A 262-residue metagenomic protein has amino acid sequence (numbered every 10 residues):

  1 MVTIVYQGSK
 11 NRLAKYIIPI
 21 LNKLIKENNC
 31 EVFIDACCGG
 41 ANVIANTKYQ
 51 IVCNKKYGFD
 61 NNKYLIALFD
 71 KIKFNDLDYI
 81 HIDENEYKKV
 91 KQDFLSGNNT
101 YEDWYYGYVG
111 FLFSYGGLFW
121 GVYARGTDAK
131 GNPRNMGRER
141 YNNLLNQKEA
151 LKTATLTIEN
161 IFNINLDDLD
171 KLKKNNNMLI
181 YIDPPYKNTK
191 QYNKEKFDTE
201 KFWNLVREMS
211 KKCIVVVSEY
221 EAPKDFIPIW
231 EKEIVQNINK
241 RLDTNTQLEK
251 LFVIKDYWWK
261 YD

Functional and structural regions predicted by a protein language model:
M1-A45: S-adenosyl-L-methionine
M1-Q7, N188-K196: Glycine-rich phosphate-binding "P-loop"
K10-I18, L166, T199-W203: Short, well-ordered alpha-helical scaffold segments within catalytic/effector domains
I17-I18, F33-T47, G58-K63, F111-Y115 (+3 more regions): Conserved proline-anchored active-site loop of SAM-dependent methyltransferases that bridges a beta-strand
N22-I25, L169-N176: Short amphipathic alpha-helix with an adjacent loop that forms part of the alpha/beta core around
N28-E31, C53-K55, N175-N177, K212: A general structural motif
Q50, N54-N163: Class I S-adenosyl-L-methionine-dependent methyltransferase module
K194-D262: Long, positively charged, glycine-interspersed low-complexity recognition regions
